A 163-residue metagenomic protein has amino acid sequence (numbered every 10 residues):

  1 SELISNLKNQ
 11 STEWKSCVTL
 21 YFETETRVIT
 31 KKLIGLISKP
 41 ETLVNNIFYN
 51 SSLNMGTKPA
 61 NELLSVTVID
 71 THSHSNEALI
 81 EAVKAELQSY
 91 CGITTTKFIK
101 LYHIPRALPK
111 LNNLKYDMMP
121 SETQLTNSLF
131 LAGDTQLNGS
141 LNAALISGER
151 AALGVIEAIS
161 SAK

Functional and structural regions predicted by a protein language model:
S1-E77, Y90: Mid-domain catalytic core of redox enzymes that form a hydrophobic substrate pocket/lid adjacent to a catalytic redox
N50-K163: Conserved flavin/dinucleotide-binding core of flavoenzymes
